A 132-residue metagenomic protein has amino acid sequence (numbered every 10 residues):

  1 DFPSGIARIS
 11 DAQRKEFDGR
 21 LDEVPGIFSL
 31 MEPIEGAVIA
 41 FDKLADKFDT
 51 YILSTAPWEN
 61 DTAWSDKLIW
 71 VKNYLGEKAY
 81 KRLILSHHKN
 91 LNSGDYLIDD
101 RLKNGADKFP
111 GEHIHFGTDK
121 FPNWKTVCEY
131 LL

Functional and structural regions predicted by a protein language model:
F2-I39: Metal-dependent phosphoesterase signature
R20, Y74, Y130: Residues that form generic nucleotide/phosphate-binding pockets
F28-E32, A37-S65, V71: Substrate-recognition element of Asp-dependent hydrolases with the DxDx(T/V) motif
L44-A45, N90-N92, D107-P110: Short, conserved loop/helix-junction motifs that constitute active-site signature segments in enzyme catalytic cores
A45-F48, L75-K78, F109: A structural signal for short coil/turn segments at secondary-structure junctions
L53-Y96, L102-G105: Substrate-recognition "cap/lid" segment bordering the active-site pocket of phosphatases
D95-Y96, R101-L132: Asp-based, Mg2+/Mn2+-dependent phosphohydrolase catalytic module
